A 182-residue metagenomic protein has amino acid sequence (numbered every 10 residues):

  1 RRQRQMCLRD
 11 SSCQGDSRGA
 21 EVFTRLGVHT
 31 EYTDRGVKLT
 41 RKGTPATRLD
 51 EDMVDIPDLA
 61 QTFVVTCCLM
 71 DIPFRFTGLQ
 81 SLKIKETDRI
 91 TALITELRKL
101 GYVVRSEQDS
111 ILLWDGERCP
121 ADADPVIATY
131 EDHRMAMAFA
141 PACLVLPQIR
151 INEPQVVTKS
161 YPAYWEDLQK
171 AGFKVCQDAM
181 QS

Functional and structural regions predicted by a protein language model:
R2-S182: Short, structured segments at the rim of ligand-binding sites
